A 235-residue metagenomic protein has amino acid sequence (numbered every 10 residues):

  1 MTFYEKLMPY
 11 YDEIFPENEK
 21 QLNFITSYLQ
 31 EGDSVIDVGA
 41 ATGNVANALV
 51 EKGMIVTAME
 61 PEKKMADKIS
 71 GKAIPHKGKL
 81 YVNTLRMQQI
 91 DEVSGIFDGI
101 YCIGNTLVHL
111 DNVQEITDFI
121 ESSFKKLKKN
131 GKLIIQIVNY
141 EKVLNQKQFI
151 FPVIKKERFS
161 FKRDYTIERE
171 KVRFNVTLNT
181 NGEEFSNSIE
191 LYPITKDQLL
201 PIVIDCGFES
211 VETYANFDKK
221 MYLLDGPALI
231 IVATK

Functional and structural regions predicted by a protein language model:
M1-E31: Conserved class I S-adenosyl-L-methionine
G32-G39: Conserved class I S-adenosyl-L-methionine
G43-Q89: Class I SAM-dependent methyltransferase SAM/SAH-binding core
I90-G99: A short acidic, Gly/Pro-enriched loop at the edge of an enzyme's catalytic core that lines a small-molecule cofactor
D98-Q114: A short SAM/SAH-binding and catalytic strip from SAM-dependent methyltransferases
Q114, I134-I202: SAM-dependent methyltransferase
T117-K129: A short glycine-rich, Lys/Arg-flanked "PGG" loop and its adjoining helix->strand segment in the class I
Q198-K235: C-terminal lobe and adjacent flexible extensions of AdoMet/dcAdoMet transferase-like proteins
